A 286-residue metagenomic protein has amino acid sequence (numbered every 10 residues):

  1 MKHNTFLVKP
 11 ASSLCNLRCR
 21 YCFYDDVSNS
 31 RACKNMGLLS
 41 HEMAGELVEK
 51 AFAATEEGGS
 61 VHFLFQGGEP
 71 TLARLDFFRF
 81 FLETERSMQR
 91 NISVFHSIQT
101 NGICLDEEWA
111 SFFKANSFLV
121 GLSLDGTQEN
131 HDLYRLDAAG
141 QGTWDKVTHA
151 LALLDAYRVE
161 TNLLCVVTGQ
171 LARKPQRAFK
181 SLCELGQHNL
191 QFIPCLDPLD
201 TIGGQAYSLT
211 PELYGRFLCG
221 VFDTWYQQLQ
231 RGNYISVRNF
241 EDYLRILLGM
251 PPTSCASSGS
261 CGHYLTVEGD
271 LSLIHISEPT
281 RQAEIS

Functional and structural regions predicted by a protein language model:
M1-T5, F240-L247, R281: Short, charged low-complexity linear segments at domain edges
K2-E42: Canonical Radical SAM [4Fe-4S] cluster-binding loop centered on the CxxxCxxC motif and its immediate flanking residues
L7-K9, H62-G68, F95-T100, S236-F240: Extended hydrophobic secondary-structure segments that form protein cores and membrane-embedded regions
S30-A32, E129-R135, D200-G204: A short acidic, helix-capping loop that chelates divalent metal ions and anchors anionic groups
G45-L64, A73-C195: Radical SAM/AdoMet-radical enzyme domain recognition
D137-D145, A152-I274: Radical SAM enzyme [4Fe-4S]-AdoMet core and its adjacent flexible, acidic and glycine-rich loops/tails across
I274-S286: Single conserved hydrophobic/aromatic residue that forms the stacking wall/gate of nucleotide- or nucleobase-binding
